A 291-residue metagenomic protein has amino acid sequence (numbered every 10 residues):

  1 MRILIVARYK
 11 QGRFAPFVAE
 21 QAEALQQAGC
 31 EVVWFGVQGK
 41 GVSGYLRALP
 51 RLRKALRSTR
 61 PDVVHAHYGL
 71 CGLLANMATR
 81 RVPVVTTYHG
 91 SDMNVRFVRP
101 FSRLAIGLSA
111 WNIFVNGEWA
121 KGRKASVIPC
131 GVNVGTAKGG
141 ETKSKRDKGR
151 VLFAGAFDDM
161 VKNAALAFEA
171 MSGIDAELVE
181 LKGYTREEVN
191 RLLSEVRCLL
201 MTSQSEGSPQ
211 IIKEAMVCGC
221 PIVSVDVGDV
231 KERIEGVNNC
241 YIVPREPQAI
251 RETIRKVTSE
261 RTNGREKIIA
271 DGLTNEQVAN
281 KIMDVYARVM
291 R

Functional and structural regions predicted by a protein language model:
A66-C71: Short His-centered aromatic/hydrophobic patch
R96-F97, S126-V127, G131-K148, K162: Acidic anion/phosphate-binding donor-loop and adjacent secondary structure in glycosyltransferase catalytic cores
I106-V134, K162: A short, active-site helix/loop in glycosyltransferases that binds the activated sugar's phosphate group
T142-K162, F168-L178: Conserved donor-binding/catalytic core segment of Leloir-type glycosyltransferases
Q204: Aromatic "clamp/platform" in nucleotide-sugar-dependent glycosyltransferases that forms part of the donor/acceptor
P221-S224: Short hydrophobic beta-strand element within catalytic cores of glycosyltransferases and related nucleotide-activated
G236-Q248, R255-S259: Conserved acidic donor-binding segment of nucleotide-sugar-dependent glycosyltransferases
S259-M290: A charged, aromatic-enriched C-terminal amphipathic alpha-helix characteristic of glycosyltransferases across folds
